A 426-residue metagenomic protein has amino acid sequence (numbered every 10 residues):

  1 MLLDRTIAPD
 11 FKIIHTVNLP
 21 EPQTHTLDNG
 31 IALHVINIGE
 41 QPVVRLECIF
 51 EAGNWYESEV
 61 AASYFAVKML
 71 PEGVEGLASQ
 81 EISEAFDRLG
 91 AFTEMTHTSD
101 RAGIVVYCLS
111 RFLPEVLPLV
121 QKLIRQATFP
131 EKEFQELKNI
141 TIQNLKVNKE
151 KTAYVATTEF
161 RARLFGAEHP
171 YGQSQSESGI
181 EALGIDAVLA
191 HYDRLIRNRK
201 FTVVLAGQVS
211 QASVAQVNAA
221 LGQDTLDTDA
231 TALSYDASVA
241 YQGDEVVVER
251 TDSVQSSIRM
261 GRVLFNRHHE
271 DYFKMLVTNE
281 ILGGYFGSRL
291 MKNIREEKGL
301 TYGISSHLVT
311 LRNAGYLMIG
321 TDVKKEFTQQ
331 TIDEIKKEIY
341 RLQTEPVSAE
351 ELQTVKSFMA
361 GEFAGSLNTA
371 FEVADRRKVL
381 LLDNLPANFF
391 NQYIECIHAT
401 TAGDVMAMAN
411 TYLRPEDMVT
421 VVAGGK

Functional and structural regions predicted by a protein language model:
M1-E84, L189-N293, I332, D417-K426: His/Glu-rich zincin catalytic helix
M1-I7, T26, E81-T231, A237 (+2 more regions): Charge-rich, well-structured scaffold segments of protease-associated domains
